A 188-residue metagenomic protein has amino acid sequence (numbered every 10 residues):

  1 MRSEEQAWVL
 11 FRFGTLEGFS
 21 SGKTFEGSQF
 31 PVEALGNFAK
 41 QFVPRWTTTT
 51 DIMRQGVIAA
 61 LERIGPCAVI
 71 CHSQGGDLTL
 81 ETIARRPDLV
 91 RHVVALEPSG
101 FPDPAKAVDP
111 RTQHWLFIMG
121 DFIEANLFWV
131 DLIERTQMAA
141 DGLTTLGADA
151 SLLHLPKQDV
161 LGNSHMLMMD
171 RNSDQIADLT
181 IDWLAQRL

Functional and structural regions predicted by a protein language model:
M1-F42: Active-site machinery of serine-nucleophile hydrolases
T47-A68: Conserved acidic catalytic loop of the alpha/beta-hydrolase fold
V69-I70, V93: Conserved alpha/beta-hydrolase fold motif
I70-T79: Gly/Ala-rich beta-loop-alpha elbow adjacent to hydrolase catalytic centers
E81-R85: Active-site signature of alpha/beta-hydrolase-fold catalytic machinery across serine- and Asp/Cys-nucleophile hydrolases
A95-L155: The feature captures the conserved acid-bearing segment of alpha/beta-hydrolase catalytic domains
Q158-G162, M166-L188: Catalytic active-site module of serine/aspartate enzymes centered on a nucleophile-bearing elbow/loop
